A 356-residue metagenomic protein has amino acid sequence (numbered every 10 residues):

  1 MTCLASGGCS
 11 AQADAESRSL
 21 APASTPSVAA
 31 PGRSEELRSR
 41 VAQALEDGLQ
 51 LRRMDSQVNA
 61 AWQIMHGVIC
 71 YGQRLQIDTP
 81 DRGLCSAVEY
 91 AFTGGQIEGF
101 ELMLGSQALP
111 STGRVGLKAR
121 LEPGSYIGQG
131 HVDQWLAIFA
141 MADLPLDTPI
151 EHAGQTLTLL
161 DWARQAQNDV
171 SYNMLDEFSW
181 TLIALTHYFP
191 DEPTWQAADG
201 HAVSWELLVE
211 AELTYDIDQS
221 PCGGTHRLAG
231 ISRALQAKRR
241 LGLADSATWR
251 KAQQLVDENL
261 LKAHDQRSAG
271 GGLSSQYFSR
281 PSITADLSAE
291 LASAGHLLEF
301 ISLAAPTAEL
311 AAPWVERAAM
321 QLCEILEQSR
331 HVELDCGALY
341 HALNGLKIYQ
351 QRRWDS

Functional and structural regions predicted by a protein language model:
M1-A5: Bacterial N-terminal signal peptides
C9-S356: Preference for long, amphipathic alpha-helical scaffolds in soluble/luminal domains and all-alpha bundles
